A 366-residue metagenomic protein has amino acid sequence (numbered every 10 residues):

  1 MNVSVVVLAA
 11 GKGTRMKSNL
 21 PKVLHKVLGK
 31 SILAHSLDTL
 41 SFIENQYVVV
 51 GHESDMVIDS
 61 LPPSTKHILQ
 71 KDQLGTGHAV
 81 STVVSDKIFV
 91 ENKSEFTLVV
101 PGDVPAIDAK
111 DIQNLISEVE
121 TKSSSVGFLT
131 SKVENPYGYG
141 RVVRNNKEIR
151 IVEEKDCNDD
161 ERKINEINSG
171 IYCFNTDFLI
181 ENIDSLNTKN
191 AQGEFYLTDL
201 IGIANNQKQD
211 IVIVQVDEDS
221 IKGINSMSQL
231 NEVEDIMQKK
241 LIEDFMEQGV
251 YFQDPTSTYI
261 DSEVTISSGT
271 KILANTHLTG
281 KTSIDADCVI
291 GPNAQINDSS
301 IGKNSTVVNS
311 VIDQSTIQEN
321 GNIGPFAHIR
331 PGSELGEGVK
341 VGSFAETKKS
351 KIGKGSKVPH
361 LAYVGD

Functional and structural regions predicted by a protein language model:
M1-S18: N-terminal nucleotide-binding beta1-loop-alpha1 segment
V5-V7, V48-V49, L98-V99, V126-L129 (+1 more regions): Structural beta-sheet core signal
L20-K26, L186-K189: Short glycine-enriched, charge-decorated loop/helix-capping segments at active-site entrances that position
K30-G102, A106-N114: Conserved N-terminal catalytic core of the sugar/cofactor nucleotidyltransferase
I43, N92-S94, S123-V126, Q209: Short, high-confidence coil segments that cap the C-terminus of an alpha-helix and link into the following beta-strand
I107-A191, L200: Conserved core of the sugar-phosphate nucleotidyltransferase
I167-T258, S262-S267: Conserved alpha/beta core of the MobA/IspD/sugar-nucleotide pyrophosphorylase nucleotidyltransferase superfamily
Y251-D366: Structural signal for interior beta-strand "rungs" in well-ordered beta-sheet cores of soluble enzyme domains
